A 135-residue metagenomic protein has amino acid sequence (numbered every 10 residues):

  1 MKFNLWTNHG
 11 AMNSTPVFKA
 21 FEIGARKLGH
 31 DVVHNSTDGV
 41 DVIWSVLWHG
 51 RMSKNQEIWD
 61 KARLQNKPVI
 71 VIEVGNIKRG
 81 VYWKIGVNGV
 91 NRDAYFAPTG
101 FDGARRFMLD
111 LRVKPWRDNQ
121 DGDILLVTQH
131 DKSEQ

Functional and structural regions predicted by a protein language model:
M1-S53, S133: N-terminal pre-catalytic "stem/leader" segment of glycosyltransferase-like enzymes
T37, D41-Q135: Catalytic core of nucleotide-activated saccharide and alditol-phosphate transferases
